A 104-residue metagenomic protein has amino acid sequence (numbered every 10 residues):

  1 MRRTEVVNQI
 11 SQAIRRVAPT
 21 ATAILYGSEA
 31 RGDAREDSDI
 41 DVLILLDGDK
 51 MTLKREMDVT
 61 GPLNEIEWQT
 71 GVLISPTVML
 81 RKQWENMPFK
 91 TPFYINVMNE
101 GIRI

Functional and structural regions predicted by a protein language model:
M1-T22, A30-G32, E36, D47-I104: Catalytic core of pol beta-like nucleotidyltransferases
I40-L45: Short beta-strand->loop micro-motif that forms the acidic, two-metal-ion catalytic signature in nucleotide-processing
